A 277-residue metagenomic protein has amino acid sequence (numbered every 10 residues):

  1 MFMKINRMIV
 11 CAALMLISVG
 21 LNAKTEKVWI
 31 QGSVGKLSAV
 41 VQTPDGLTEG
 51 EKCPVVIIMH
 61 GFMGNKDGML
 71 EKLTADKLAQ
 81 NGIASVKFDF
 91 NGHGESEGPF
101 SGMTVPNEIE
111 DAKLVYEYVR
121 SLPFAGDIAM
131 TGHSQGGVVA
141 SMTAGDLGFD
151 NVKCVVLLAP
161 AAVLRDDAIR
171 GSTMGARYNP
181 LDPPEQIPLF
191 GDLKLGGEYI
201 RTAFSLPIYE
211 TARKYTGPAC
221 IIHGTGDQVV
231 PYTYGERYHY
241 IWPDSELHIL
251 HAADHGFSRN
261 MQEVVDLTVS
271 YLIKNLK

Functional and structural regions predicted by a protein language model:
A23-G50: N-terminal cap/lid segment of alpha/beta-hydrolase-fold proteins
V34-L37, V138, G145, D150-R237 (+2 more regions): The alpha/beta-hydrolase serine catalytic core
E51-G61: Short beta-strand element of the alpha/beta-hydrolase
M63-A75, F90: The serine-hydrolase catalytic nucleophile loop
K66, H93-A125: Catalytic nucleophile-loop/oxyanion-hole region of alpha/beta-hydrolase and closely related hydrolase-like folds
A75-E97: Conserved alpha/beta-hydrolase
P123-S134: Alpha/beta-hydrolase fold nucleophile elbow
G132-M142: Glycine-rich nucleophile elbow surrounding the catalytic serine of serine-hydrolase chemistry
